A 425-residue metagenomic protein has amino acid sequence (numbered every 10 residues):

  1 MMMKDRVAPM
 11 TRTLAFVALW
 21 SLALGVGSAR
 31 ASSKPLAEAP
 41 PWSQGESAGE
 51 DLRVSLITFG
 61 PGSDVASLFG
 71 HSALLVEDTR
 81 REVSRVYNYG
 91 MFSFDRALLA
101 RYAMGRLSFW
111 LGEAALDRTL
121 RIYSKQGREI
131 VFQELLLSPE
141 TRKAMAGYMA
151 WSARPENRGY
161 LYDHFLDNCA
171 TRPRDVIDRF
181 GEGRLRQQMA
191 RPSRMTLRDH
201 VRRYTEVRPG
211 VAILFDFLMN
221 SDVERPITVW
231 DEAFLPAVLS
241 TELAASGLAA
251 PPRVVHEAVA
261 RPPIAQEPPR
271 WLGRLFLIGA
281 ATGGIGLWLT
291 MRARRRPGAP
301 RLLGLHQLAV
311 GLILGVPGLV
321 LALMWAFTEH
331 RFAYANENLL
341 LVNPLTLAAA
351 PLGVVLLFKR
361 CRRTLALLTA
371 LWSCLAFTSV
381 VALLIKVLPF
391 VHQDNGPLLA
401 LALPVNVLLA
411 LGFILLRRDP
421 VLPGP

Functional and structural regions predicted by a protein language model:
M2-F16: Bacterial N-terminal signal peptides that target proteins for export
A15-G25: Bacterial N-terminal signal peptides
A29-S33: Boundary at the C-terminal end of the N-terminal hydrophobic targeting segment
K34-V54: A eukaryotic "domain-start" boundary segment
E50-R128: Glycine-rich catalytic cores of cysteine/serine-nucleophile enzymes that process amide/ester linkages in cell-envelope
G62-S63, G127-L136, P155-H164: Second-shell loop/turn segments in exported
L137-A150: A structural motif
W151-P425: Activation targets extended, charge/polar-rich intrinsically disordered C-terminal tails
